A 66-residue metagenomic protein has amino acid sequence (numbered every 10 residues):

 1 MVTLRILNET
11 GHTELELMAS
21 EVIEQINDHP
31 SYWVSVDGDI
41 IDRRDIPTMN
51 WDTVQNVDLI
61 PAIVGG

Functional and structural regions predicted by a protein language model:
M1-G65: Ubiquitin-like/PB1-type beta-grasp interaction modules and other compact soluble beta-rich domains
